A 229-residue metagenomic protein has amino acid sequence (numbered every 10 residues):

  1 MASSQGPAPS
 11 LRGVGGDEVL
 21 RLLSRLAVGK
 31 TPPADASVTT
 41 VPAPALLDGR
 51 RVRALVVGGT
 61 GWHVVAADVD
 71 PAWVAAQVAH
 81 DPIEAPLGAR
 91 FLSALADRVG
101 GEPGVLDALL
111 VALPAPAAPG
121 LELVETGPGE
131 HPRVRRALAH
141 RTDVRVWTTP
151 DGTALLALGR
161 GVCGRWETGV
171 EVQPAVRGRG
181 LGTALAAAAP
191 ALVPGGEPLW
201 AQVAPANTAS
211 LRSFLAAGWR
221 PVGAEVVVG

Functional and structural regions predicted by a protein language model:
M1-G104, V124-R141: N-terminal charged segments
H63-A66, G164, V193-P205: Conserved GNAT acetyl-CoA-binding A-motif
G101-A108, A112-L113: Short, compact, well-ordered microdomains
A115-E122: Short, charged/polar, Gly/Pro-enriched secondary-structure boundary elements
D143-L156: Conserved beta-hairpin
T153-R165, V170-Q173: A conserved beta-strand-loop-helix scaffold within acyl/acetyltransferase catalytic domains
T168, V172, G178-L192, S210-A216: Conserved acetyl-CoA-binding loop-helix of GNAT-fold acetyltransferases
A201-L211, L215, R220, V228-G229: Conserved beta-strand-loop-alpha-helix junction that forms the acyl-donor binding cleft
